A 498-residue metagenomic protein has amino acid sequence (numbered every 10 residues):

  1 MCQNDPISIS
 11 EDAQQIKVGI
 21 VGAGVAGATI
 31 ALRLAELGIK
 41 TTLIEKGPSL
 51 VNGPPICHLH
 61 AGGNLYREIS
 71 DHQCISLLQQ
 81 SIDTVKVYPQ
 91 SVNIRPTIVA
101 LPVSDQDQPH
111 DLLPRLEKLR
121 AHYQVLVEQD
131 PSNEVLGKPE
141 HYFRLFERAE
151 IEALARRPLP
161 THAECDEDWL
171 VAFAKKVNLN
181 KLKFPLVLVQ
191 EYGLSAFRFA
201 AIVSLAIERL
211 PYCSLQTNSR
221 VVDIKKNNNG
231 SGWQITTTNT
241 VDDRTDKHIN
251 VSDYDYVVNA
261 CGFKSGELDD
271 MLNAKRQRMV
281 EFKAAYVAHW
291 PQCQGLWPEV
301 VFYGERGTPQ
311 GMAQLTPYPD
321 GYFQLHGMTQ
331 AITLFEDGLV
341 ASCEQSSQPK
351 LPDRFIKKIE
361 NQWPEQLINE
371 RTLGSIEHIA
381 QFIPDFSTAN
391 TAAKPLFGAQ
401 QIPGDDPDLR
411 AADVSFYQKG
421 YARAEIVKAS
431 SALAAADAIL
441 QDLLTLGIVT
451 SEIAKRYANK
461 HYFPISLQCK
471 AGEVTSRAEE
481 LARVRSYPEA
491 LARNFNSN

Functional and structural regions predicted by a protein language model:
I16-T42: N-terminal Rossmann-like FAD-binding beta1-loop-alpha1 element of flavoenzymes
E36-P55: Glycine-rich FAD pyrophosphate-binding loop
H58-D168: Dinucleotide-binding Rossmann-like beta1-alpha1 core, especially the glycine-rich loop that anchors the ADP
V92-V103, E152-A153, P158-T161, C165-P211 (+1 more regions): Helix-loop-beta segment of a Rossmann-like dinucleotide-binding subdomain
L126, G321, A331-F397, D437-A438: Flavin-binding catalytic cores
L179-Y256, A260-C261, D269, A432-D442: Helical element adjacent to the flavin cofactor pocket in flavoenzyme catalytic cores
F184-V187, R198, E365-P464: C-terminal catalytic lobe of FAD-dependent flavoproteins
N239-G311, Y318-G321, T445-T450: Central helical "cap/lid" subdomain
